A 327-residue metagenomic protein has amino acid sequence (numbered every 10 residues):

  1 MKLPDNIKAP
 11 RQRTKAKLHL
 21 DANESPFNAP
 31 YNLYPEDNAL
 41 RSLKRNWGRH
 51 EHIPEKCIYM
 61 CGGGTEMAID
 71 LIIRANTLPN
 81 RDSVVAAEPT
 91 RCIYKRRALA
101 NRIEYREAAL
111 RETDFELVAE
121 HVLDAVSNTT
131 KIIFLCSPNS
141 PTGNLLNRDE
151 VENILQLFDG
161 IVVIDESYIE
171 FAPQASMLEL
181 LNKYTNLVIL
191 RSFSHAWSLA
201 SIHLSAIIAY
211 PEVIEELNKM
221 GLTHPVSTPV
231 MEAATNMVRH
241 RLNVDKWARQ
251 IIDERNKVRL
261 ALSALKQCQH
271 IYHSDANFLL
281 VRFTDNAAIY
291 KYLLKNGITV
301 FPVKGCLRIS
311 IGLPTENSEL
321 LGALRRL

Functional and structural regions predicted by a protein language model:
M1-E51: N-terminal "arm"/small-domain region of PLP-dependent enzymes with the aminotransferase-like
D21, Y105-A109, I132-P138, V162-D165 (+2 more regions): Short beta-strands and strand-loop turn motifs
K44-S83, N101: Phosphate-binding glycine-rich loop
A75-R97, E104, L110-R111: Conserved PLP-anchoring active-site segment centered on the Schiff-base-forming lysine
K95, N186-A264, H270-I271: PLP-dependent aminotransferase class I/II
T113-E166, E170: Active-site phosphate-binding strand-loop segment of PLP-dependent enzymes
D149, A287, Y292-K295, T299-F301 (+1 more regions): PLP-dependent enzyme catalytic core of the Aspartate aminotransferase-like
I252, L262-N296, L307, I311: Conserved PLP-binding catalytic core of the aspartate aminotransferase-like
